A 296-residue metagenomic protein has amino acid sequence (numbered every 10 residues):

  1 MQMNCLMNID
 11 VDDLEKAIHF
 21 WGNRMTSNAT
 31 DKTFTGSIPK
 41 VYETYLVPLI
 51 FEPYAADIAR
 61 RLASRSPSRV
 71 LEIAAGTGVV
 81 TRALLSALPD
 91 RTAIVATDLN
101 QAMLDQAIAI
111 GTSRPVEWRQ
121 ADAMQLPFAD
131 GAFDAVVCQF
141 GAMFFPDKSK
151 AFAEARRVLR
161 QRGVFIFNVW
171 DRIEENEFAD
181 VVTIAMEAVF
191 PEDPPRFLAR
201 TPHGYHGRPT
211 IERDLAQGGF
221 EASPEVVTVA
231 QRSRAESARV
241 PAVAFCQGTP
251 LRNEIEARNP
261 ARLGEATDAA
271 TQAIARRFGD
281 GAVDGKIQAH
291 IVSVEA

Functional and structural regions predicted by a protein language model:
M3-M7, V11-I18: N-terminal amphipathic/hydrophobic targeting modules at extreme N-termini, encompassing cleavable Sec/SRP-type signal
I18-R24: Short, Lys/Arg-enriched N-terminal segments with co-localized hydrophobic residues within the first ~10-30 amino acids
M25-S68, V79-A83, A87, M103-Q106 (+4 more regions): Conserved class I S-adenosyl-L-methionine
S27, D31, P39, T77-V79 (+1 more regions): Conserved Class I S-adenosyl-L-methionine
R69-L126, A135, K150: Class I SAM-dependent methyltransferase SAM/SAH-binding core
D134-K148, D171: A short SAM/SAH-binding and catalytic strip from SAM-dependent methyltransferases
S149-K150, R157-E236, R252: Conserved catalytic/acceptor-binding region of the Class I
